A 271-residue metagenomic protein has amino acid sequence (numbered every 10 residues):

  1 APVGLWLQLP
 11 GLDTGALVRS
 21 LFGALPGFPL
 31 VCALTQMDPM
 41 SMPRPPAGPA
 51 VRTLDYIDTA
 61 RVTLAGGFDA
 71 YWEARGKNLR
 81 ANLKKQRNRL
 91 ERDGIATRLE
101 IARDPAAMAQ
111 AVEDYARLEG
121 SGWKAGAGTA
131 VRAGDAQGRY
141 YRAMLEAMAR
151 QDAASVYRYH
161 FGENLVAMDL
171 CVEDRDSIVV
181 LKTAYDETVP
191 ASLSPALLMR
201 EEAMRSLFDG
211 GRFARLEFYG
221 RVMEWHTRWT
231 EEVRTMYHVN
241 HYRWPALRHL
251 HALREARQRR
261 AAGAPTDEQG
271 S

Functional and structural regions predicted by a protein language model:
A1-L5, S177: Conserved acyl-donor/pantetheine-binding loop and adjacent beta-alpha core of acyl/acetyltransferases and related
P2, L12-D13, F28, P39 (+2 more regions): Intrinsically disordered, low-complexity proline-rich regions
L5-G11, A70-R75: Flexible, glycine/proline-enriched loop segments at strand-loop-helix junctions that form or flank small-ligand binding
L9-L12, R19-G23, A130-H251: Aromatic (often tryptophan-rich) hydrophobic motifs at membrane interfaces
V18-S41: ATP-hydrolysis module of ASCE/P-loop NTPase motor domains, specifically the Walker B Asp-Glu catalytic pair
V31-A33, E100, R215-E217: Short catalytic-loop micro-motif centered on adjacent basic/acidic residues
Q36-S192: A conserved beta-strand-loop-helix scaffold within acyl/acetyltransferase catalytic domains
P43-A74, G211-S271: Active-site/acyl-donor-binding loops of N-acyltransferases
